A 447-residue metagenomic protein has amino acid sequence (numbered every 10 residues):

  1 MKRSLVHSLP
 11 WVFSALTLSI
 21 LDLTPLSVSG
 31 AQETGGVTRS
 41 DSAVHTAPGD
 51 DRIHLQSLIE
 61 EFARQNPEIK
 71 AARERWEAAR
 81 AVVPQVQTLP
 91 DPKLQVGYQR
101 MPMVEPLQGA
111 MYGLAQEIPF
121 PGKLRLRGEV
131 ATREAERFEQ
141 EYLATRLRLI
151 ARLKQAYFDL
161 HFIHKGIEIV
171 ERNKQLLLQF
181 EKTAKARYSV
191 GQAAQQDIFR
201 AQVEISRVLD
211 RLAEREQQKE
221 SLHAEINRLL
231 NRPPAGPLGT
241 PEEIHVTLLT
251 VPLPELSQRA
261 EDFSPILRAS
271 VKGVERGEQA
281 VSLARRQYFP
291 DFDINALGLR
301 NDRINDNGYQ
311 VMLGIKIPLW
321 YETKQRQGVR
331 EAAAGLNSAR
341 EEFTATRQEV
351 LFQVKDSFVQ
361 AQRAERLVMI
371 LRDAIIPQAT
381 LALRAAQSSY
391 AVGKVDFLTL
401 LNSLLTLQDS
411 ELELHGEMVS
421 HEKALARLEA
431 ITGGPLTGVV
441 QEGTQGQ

Functional and structural regions predicted by a protein language model:
K2-H7, I20, T24-S42, A47 (+1 more regions): Acidic, low-complexity, intrinsically disordered peripheral segments
K2-H7, Q32-E33, A144-R259, S357-Q360 (+4 more regions): Periplasmic alpha-helical coiled-coil/stalk elements that build and connect Gram-negative outer-membrane
G30-Y98, Q108, E117-I118, L126 (+5 more regions): Bacterial Sec-pathway N-terminal export signals of envelope proteins
D51-L58, P92-A144, F263-T346: Small/polar-residue-enriched beta-strand and adjacent coil segments characteristic of outer-membrane beta-barrel
F62, L114, L160, I226 (+4 more regions): Hydrophobic/aromatic residues within transmembrane alpha-helices of membrane transport systems, especially the TMDs
A71-V83, T145, L149-V170, Q179-E181 (+5 more regions): Amphipathic alpha-helical coiled-coil segments
E129-T132, Q195-V203, F397-L405: Short, charged, amphipathic alpha-helical segments
